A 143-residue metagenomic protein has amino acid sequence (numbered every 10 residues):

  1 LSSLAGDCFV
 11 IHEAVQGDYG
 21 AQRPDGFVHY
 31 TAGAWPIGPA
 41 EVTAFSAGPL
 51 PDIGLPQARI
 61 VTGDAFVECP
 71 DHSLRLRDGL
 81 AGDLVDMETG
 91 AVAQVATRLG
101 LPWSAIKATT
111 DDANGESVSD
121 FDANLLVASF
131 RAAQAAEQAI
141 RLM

Functional and structural regions predicted by a protein language model:
L1-L80: Mid-sequence, gly/pro-rich, charge-dense loop/helix-turn segments that line enzyme active sites
V15-Y19, G33-I37, G82-M87, T110-D112 (+1 more regions): Glycine-rich loops and low-complexity Gly/Arg-rich segments that provide flexible linkers or classic glycine-based
E41-T43, C69, V85, T89 (+1 more regions): Generic structural signal for well-ordered, non-membrane alpha-helical segments in soluble metabolic enzymes
F45-G54, V95, Q134-L142: Generic non-transmembrane alpha-helical segments
R59, R75, A91, R131-Q138: Alpha-helical scaffold segments in soluble metabolic enzymes
F66-V118: A C-terminal functional module that forms or caps the active site or interfaces directly with catalytic machinery
W103, A108-M143: Regulatory input/activation interfaces that engage signals or partners
